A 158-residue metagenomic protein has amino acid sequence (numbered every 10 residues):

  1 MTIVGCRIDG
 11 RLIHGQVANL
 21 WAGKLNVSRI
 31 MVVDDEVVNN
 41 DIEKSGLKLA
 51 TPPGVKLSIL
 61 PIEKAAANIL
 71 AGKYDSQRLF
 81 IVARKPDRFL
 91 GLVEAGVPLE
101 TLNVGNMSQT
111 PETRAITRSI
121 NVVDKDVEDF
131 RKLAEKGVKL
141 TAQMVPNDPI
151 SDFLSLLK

Functional and structural regions predicted by a protein language model:
M1-K56: Long, hydrophobic N-terminal alpha-helical segment
T2-C6, S28-M31, K56-S58, Q77-I81 (+2 more regions): Structural motif
D9-I13, P61, V122-V123: A general structural motif
A18-N19, F89, F130: Generic hydrophobic/aromatic pocket-lining and core-packing "Φ" positions
K24, K48, P52, L57-L60 (+5 more regions): NTP/phosphate- and nucleic-acid-binding module
D34-V38, P61-K64, K85-P86, G105-Q109 (+1 more regions): Short, ordered loop/turn segments at secondary-structure junctions
S58-G105: Ordered, amphipathic secondary-structure segments that act as subunit-interaction surfaces in large macromolecular
A95, E100-K158: Glycine-rich, aromatic-bearing surface loops/beta-hairpins
